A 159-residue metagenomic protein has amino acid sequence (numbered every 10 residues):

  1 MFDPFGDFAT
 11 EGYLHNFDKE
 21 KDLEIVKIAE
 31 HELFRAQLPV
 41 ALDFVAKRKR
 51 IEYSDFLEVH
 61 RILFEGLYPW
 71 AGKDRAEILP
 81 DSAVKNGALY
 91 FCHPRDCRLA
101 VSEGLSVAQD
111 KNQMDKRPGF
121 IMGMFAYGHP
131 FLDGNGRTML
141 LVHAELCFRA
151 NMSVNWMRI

Functional and structural regions predicted by a protein language model:
M1-I159: FIC/Doc superfamily catalytic core
